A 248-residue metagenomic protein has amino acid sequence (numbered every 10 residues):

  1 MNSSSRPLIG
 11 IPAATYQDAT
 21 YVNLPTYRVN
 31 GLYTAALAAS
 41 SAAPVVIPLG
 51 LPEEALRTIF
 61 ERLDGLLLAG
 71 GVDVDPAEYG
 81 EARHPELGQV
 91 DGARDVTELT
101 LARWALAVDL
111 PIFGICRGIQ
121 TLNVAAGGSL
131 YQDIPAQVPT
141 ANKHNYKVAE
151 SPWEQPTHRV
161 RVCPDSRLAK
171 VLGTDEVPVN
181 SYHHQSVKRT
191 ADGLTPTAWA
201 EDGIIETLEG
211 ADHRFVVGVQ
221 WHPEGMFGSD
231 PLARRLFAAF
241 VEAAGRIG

Functional and structural regions predicted by a protein language model:
M1-F113, V124-A126, Y131, P135-V171 (+4 more regions): N-terminal beta1-alpha1 cap of cysteine-dependent amidohydrolase-like domains
G114, I119: Glycine-rich beta-to-alpha active-site loop
G173-P178: Catalytic cores of DNA base-excision repair glycosylases
S181: Short basic/aromatic active-site micro-motif
V217-Q220: Active-site-proximal beta-strand elements of phosphoester/diester hydrolases
